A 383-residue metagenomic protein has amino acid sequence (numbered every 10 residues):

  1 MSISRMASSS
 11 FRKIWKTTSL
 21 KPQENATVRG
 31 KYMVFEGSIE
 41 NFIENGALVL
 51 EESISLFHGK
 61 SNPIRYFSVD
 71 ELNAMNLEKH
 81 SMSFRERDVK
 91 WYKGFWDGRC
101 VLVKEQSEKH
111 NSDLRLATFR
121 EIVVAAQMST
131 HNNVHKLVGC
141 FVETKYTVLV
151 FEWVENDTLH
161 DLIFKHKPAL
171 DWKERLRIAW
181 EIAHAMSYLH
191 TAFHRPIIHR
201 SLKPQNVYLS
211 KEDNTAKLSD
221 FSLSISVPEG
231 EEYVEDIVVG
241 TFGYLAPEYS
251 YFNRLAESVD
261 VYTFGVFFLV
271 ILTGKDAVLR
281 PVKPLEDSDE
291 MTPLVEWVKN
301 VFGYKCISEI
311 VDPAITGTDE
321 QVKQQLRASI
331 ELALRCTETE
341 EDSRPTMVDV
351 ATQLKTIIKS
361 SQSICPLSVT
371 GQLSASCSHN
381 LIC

Functional and structural regions predicted by a protein language model:
M1-L20: PEST-like, low-complexity acidic/proline-rich intrinsically disordered segments, predominantly at protein N-termini
S19, R29-G30, F35-S61, F67 (+3 more regions): Cytosolic eukaryotic protein kinase-like domains
H80-R87: Protein kinase glycine-rich loop
K90: Conserved N-lobe ATP-binding subsite of Hanks-type protein kinase domains, especially the beta3 VAIK lysine
G94-V101: Conserved N-lobe loop of protein kinases adjacent to the ATP-binding glycine-rich P-loop
T130-H131: Helix N-cap/loop-to-helix boundary motif
E181-T191: Short C-lobe core helix of eukaryotic-like protein kinase catalytic domains
H190, H194-L209: Catalytic-loop of the protein kinase fold
